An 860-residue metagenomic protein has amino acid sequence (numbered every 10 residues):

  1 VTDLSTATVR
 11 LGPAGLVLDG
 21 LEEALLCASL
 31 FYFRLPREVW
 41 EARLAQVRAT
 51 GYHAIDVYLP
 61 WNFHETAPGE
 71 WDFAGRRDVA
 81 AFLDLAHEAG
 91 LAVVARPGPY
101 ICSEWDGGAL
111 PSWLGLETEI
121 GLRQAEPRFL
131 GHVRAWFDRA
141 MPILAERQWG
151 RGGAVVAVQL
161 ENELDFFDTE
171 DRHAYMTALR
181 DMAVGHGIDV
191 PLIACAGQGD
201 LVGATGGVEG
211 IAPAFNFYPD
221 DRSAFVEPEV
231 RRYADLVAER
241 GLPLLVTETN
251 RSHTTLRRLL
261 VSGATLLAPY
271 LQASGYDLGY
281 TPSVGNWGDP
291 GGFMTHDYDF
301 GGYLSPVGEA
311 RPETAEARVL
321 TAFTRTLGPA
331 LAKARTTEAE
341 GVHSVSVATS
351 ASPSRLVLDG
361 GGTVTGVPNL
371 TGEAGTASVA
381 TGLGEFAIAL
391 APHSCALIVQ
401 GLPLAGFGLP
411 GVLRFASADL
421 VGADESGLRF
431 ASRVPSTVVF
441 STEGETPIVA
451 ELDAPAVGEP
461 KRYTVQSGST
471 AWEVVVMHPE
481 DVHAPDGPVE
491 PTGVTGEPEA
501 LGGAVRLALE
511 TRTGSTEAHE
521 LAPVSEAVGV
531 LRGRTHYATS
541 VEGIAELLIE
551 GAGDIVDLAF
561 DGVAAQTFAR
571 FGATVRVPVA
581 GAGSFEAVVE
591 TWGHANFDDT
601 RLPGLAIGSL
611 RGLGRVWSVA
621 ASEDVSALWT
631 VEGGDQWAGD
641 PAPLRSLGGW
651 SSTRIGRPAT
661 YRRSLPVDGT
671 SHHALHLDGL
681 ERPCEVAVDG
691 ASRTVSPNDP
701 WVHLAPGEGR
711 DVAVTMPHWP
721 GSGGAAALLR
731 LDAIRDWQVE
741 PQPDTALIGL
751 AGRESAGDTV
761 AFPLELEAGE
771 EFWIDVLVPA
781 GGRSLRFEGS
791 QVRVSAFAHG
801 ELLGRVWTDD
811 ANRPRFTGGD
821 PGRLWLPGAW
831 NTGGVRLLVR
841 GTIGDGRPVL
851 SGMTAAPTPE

Functional and structural regions predicted by a protein language model:
V1-A54: N-terminal carbohydrate-binding accessory modules
L4, A95, Y100-H132, D138-L267: Substrate-binding/catalytic cleft of secreted carbohydrate-active enzymes, primarily glycoside hydrolases
D19, E443, L558-A565, A687-R693 (+1 more regions): Short strand-turn-strand beta-turns centered on an Asx-Gly dipeptide
L21, Y58-F63, A67-E70, G75 (+4 more regions): Aromatic- and acidic-residue-enriched carbohydrate-binding clefts of CAZyme catalytic domains
Y32-A49, P68-L85, A174-Y175, G551 (+3 more regions): Aromatic- and glycine-enriched glycan-recognition loops and surfaces that form the carbohydrate-binding subsites
W40-D106, R180, V184: Aromatic-lined substrate-binding rim segments of carbohydrate-active enzymes
V133-P142, R151-A154, Q159, R172-H173 (+10 more regions): Carbohydrate-binding surfaces of carbohydrate-active enzymes
A545-F560, F585, L665-G690, V712-M716 (+2 more regions): Aromatic-lined ligand-binding clefts that engage carbohydrates, nucleic acids, or primary amines
